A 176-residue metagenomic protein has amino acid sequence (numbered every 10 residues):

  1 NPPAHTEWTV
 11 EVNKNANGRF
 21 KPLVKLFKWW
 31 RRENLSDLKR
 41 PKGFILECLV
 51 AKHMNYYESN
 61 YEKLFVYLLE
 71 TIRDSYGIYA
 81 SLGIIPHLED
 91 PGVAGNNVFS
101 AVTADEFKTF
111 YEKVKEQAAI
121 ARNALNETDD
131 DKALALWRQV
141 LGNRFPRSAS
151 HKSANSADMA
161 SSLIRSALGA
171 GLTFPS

Functional and structural regions predicted by a protein language model:
N1-S176: Non-catalytic helical "accessory" subdomain of NTase-fold nucleotidyltransferases
